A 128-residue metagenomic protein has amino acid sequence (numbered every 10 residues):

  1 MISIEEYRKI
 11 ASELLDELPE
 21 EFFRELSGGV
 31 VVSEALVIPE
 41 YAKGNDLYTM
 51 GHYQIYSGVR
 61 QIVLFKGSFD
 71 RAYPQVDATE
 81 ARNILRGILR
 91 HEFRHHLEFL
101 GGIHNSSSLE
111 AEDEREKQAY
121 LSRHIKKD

Functional and structural regions predicted by a protein language model:
I4, R8: Phosphate/ribose-recognition catalytic cores of enzymes acting on nucleotide-derived substrates
I10-S68: Auxiliary, metal-adjacent structural segments of Zn-dependent hydrolase domains
F22, L26, L97-H104: Long, hydrophobic, amphipathic alpha-helical segments used as structural scaffolds
G29, A81-N83, F93: Long, contiguous secondary-structure blocks with strong helical propensity
N45-R86, F99-S122: Active-site scaffold of zinc-dependent metalloenzymes
L89-E98: Active-site His/Glu-centered metal-binding helix of metallohydrolases
S122-D128: Primarily interfacial, aromatic-capped hydrophobic alpha-helices that serve as membrane anchors
